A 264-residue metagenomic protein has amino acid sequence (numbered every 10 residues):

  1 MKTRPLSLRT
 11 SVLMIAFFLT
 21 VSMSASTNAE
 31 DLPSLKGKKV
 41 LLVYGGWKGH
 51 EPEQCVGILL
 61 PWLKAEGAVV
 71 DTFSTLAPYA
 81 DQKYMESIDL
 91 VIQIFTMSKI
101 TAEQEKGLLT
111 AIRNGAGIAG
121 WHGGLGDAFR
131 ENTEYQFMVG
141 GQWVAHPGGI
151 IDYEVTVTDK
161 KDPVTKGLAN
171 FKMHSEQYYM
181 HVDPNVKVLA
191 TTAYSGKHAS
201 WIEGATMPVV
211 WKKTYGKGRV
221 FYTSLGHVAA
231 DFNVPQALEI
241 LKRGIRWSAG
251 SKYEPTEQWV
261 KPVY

Functional and structural regions predicted by a protein language model:
M1-L8: N-terminal secretory signal peptides that target proteins for export/translocation
S11-S22: Bacterial N-terminal signal peptides
A25-A29: Boundary at the C-terminal end of the N-terminal hydrophobic targeting segment
E30-K39, A65-A68, K83-E86, G196-M207 (+1 more regions): Extracellular ligand-binding/catalytic regions of CAZymes and related secreted enzymes and adhesion modules
E30-S34, L41-V43, W47-G126: Helical hinge/lid and interdomain linker segments adjacent to catalytic or ligand-binding clefts that mediate domain
K48, S98, L125-G126, A193-G196 (+2 more regions): Short, solvent-exposed loop/turn segments at secondary-structure junctions
L63-K64, V144-G216: Catalytic beta-strand/loop cores that center a nucleophilic Ser/Cys/Thr and support acyl-enzyme chemistry
S98-G167: A glycine-rich, often tryptophan-bearing local segment used as a flexible ligand/cofactor-contacting loop or short
